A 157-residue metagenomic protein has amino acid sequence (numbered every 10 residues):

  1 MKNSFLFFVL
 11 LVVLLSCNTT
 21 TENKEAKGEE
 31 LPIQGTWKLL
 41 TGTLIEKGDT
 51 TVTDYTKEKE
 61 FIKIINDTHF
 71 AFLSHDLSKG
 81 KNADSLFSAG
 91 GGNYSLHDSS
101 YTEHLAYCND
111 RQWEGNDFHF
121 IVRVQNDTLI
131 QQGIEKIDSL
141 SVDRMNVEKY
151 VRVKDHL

Functional and structural regions predicted by a protein language model:
S4-L14: Sec-dependent N-terminal signal peptides
C17-A89, T102-L157: Lipid interaction determinants
